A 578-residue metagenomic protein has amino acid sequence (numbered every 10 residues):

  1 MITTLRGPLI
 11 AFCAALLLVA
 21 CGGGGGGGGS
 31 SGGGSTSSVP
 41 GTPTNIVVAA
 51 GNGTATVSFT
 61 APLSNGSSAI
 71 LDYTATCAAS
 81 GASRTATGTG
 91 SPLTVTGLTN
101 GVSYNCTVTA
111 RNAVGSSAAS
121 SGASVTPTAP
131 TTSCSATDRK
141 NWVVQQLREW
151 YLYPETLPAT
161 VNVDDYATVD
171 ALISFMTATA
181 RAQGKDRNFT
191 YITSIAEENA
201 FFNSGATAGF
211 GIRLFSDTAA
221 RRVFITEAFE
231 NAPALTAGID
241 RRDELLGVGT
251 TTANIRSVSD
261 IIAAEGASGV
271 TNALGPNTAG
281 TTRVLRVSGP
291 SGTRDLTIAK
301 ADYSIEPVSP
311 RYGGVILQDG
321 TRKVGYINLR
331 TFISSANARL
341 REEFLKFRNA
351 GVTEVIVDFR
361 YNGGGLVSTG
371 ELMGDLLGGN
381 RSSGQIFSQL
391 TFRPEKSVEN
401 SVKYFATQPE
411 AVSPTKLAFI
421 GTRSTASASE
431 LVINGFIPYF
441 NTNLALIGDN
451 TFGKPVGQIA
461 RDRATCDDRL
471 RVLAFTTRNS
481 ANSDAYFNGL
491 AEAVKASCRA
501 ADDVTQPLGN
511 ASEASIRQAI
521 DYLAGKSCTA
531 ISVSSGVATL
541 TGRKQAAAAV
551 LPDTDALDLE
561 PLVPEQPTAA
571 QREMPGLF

Functional and structural regions predicted by a protein language model:
L18-A20: C-terminal motif of bacterial Sec signal peptides marking the signal peptidase cleavage site
G22-G26: Bacterial signal peptide processing site
G27-A69, N100, V114-P130: Pro/Thr/Ser/Gly-rich low-complexity, intrinsically disordered linker/stalk tracts
P62, T109-A113, S288: Beta-strand-rich extracellular modules
D72-T99: Recognizes extended acidic, P/S/T-rich segments that occur within or adjacent to Ig-like beta-sandwich modules
V95-S117: Beta-strand-rich modules
T131-E354, T541-F578: Flexible, low-complexity junctional segments that flank or bridge functional domains
R322-I327, T331-E354, N362-F578: C-terminal "post-core" interaction segments
